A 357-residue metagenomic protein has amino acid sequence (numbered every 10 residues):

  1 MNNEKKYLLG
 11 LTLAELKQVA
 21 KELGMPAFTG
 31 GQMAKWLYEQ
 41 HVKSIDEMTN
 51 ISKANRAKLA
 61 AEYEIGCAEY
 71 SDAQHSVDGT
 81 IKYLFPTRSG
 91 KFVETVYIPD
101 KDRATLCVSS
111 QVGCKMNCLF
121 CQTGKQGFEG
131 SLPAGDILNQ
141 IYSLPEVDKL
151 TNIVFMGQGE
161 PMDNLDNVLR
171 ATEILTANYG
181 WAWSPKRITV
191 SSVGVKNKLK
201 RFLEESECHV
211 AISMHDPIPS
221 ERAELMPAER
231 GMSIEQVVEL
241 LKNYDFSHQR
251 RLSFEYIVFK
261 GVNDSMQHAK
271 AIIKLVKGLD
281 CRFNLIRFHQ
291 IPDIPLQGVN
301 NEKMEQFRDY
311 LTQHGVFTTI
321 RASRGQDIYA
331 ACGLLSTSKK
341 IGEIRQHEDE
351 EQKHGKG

Functional and structural regions predicted by a protein language model:
M1-V93, K242-R250, V258-G357: Auxiliary Fe-S-binding modules of radical SAM enzymes
S76, S109-S110, S191, S213: Short linear Ser/Thr-Pro motifs
I81, V93, A104-V108, M116 (+1 more regions): Generic beta-strand structural signal
S89-I98, D102-R103: P-loop NTP-binding catalytic core
P99-D136: Canonical Radical SAM [4Fe-4S] cluster-binding loop centered on the CxxxCxxC motif and its immediate flanking residues
G135, N139-V147: Ferredoxin-type iron-sulfur electron-transfer modules in oxidoreductases and energy-metabolism complexes
P145-N152, G157-R321: Conserved AdoMet/S-adenosylmethionine-binding subsite of the radical SAM
